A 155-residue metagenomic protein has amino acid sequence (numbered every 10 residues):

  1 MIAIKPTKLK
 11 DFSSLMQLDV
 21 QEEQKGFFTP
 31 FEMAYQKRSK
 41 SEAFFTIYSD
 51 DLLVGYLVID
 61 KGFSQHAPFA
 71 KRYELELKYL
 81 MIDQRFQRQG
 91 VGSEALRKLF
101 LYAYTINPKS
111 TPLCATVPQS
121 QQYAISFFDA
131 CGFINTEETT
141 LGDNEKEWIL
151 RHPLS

Functional and structural regions predicted by a protein language model:
M1-K10, L154-S155: Conserved N-terminal entry element of GNAT/NAT acetyltransferase domains
L9-F12, M16-Y79, D83-R85, Y102-I106 (+1 more regions): Acetyl-CoA-dependent GNAT
E42, E145-I149: Short hydrophobic/aromatic beta-strand or adjacent loop that forms the aromatic wall/cage of a ligand/substrate-binding
D60, C114-T116, T136: Solvent-exposed beta-strand sheet faces enriched in polar/charged residues
D83-Q89, Q119-S120: Active-site acidic-Proline motif in GNAT/NAT acetyltransferases
S93, Q119-E137: Conserved active-site alpha-helix within GNAT-family acetyltransferase domains
E94-T111: Conserved acyl-CoA
L113-I125, L141-E145: Conserved beta-strand-loop-alpha-helix junction that forms the acyl-donor binding cleft
